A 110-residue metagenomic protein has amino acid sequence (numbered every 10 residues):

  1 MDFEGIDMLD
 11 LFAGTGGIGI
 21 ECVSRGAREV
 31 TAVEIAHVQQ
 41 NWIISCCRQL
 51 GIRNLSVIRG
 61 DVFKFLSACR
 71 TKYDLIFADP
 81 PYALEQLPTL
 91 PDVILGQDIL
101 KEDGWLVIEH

Functional and structural regions predicted by a protein language model:
M1-H110: Class I S-adenosyl-L-methionine-dependent methyltransferase catalytic core
